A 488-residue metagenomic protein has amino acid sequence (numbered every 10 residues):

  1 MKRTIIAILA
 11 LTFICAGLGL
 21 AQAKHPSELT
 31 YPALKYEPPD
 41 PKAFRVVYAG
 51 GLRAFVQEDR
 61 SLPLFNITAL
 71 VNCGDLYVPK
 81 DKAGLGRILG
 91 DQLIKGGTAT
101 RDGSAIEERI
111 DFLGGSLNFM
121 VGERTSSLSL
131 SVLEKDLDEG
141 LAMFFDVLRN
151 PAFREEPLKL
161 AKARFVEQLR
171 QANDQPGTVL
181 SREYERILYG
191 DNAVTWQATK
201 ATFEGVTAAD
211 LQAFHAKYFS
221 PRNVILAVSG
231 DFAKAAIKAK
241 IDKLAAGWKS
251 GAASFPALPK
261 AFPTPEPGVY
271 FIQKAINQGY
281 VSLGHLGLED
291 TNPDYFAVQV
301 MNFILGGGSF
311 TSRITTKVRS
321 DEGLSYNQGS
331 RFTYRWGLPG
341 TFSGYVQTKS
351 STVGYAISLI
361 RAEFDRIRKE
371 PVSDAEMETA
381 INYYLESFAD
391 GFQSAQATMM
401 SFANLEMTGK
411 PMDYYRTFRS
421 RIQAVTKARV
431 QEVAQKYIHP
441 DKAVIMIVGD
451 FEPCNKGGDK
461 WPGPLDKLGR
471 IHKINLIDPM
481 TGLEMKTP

Functional and structural regions predicted by a protein language model:
A7-G17: Bacterial N-terminal signal peptides
Q22-E28, G97, G140, A172-P221 (+4 more regions): Scaffold signal of the M16-like zinc-metallopeptidase fold and its non-catalytic homologs
Q22-Y31, I225-E289, G449-P488: An aromatic/glycine/proline-enriched structural segment found at the starts of mature extracellular/organellar domains
P32-T68: Mature N-terminal segment immediately following signal peptide/propeptide cleavage in secreted/periplasmic
T68-L130, D174, A193-Q197, G308-Y326 (+1 more regions): M16/MPP (pitrilysin/insulinase) zinc-metallopeptidase core fold and M16-derived inactive scaffolds
K95-T100, L130-K162, G308-S309, G329 (+2 more regions): M16/insulysin-pitrilysin zinc metalloprotease superfamily fold
R164-E183, K260-G279, T316-S325, E370-Q423 (+2 more regions): Short acidic/His-enriched helical or mixed secondary-structure segments at domain edges of catalytic enzymes and some
R368, E406, K410-K442, M446-P479: C-terminal soluble interaction/assembly domains
